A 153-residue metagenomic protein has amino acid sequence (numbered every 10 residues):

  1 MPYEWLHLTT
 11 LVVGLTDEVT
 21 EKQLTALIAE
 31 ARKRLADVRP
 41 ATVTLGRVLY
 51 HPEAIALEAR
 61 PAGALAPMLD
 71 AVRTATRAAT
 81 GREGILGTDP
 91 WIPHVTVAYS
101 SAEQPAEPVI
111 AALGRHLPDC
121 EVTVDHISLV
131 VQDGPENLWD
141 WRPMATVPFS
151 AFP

Functional and structural regions predicted by a protein language model:
M1-P153: Histidine-dependent nucleotide/RNA phosphoesterase domain, centered on the 2H-phosphoesterase fold with its duplicated
